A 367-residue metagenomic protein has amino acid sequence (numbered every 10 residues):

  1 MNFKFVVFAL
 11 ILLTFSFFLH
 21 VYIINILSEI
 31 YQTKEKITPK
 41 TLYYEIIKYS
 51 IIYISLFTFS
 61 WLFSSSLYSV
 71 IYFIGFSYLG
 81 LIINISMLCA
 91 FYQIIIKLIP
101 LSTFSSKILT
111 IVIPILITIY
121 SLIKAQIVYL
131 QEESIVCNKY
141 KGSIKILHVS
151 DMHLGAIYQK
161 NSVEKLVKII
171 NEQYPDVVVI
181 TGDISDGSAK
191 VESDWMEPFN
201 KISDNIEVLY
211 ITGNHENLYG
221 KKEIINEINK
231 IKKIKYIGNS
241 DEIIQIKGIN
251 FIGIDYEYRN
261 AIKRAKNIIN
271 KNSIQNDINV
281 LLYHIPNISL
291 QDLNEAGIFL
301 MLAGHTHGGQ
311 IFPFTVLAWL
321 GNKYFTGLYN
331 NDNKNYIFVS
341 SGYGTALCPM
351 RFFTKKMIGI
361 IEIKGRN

Functional and structural regions predicted by a protein language model:
M1-Q126: Non-catalytic terminal accessory segments
S16, S28, S50, S55 (+17 more regions): Generic serine detector
I71-I74, K97-S150, G155-Q173: N-terminal signal-anchor transmembrane helix
V136-N367: Soluble catalytic domains of enzymes that build or remodel membrane lipids, polysaccharides, and related
